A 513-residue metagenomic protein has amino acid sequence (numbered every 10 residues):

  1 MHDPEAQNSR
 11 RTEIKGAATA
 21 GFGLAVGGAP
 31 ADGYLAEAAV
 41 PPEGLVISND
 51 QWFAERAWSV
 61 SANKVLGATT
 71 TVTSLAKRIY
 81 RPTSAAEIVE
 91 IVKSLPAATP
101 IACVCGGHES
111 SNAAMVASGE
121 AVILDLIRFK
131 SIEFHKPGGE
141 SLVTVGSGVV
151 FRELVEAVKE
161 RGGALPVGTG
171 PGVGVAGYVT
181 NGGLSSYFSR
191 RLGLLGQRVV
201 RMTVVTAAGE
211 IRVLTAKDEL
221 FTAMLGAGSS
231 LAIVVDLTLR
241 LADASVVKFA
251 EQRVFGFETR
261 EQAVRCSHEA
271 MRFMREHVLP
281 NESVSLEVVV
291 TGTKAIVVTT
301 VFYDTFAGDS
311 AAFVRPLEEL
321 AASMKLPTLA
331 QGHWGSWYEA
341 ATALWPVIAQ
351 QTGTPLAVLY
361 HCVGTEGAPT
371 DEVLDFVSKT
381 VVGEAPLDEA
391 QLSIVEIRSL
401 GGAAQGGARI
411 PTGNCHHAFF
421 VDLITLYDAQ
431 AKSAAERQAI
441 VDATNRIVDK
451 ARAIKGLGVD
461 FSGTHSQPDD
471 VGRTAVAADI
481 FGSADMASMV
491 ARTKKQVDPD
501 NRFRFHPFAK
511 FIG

Functional and structural regions predicted by a protein language model:
H2-P4, R10-G23, D32-G513: Soluble FAD-dependent oxygen oxidases
A25-G27: Hydrophobic alpha-helical segments of integral membrane proteins
